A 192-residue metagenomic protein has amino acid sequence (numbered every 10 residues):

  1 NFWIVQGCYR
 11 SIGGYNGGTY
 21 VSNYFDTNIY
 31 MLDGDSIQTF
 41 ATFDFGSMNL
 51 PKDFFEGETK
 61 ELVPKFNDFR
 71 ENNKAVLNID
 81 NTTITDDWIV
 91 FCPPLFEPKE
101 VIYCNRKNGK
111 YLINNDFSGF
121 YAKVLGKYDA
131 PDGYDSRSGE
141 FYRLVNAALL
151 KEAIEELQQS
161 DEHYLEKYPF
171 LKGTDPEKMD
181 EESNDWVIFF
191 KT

Functional and structural regions predicted by a protein language model:
N1-N23, P64-D86, D129-S138: Structural signature of eukaryotic scaffold interfaces centered on beta-propeller domains
F25-L32, L95-C104, L149-E162, S183-I188: Structural motif
F40-K74, K107-S138, V145, L150-I154 (+1 more regions): Conserved blade-ending motifs and adjacent loop-strand segments that build the rim/top face of beta-propeller domains
N49, D161-T192: Sequence/structural signature of beta-propeller modules and their immediately flanking N-terminal secretory/stalk
N72-A122: Internal helical hairpin/lid segments
